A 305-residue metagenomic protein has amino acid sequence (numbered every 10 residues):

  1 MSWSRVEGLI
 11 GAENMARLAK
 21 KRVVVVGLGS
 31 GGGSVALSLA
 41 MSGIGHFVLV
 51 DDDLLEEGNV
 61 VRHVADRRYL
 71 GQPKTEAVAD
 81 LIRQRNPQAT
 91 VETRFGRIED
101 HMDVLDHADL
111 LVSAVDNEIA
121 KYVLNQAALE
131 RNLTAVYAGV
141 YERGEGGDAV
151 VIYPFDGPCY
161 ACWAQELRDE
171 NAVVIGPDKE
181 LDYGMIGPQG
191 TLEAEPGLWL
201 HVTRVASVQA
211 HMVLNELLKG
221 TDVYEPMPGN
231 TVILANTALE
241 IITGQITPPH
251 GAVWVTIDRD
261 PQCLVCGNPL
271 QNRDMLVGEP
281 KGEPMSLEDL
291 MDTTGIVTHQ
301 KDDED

Functional and structural regions predicted by a protein language model:
M1-V25: A short, basic/flexible loop-to-alpha-helix module at the beginning of a structural domain
R22, D103-L110, A114-D305: Glycine-rich phosphate/adenylate-binding loop
V25-G27, V50: Conserved N-terminal Rossmann-fold NAD(P)-binding element of oxidoreductases
G31: Hydrophobic/small residue at the entry helix of a nucleotide-binding pocket
A36-L37, N125: Generic hydrophobic/aromatic pocket-lining and core-packing "Φ" positions
I44-N86: Glycine-rich phosphate-binding loop and adjoining beta1-alpha1-beta2 segment of Rossmann-like nucleotide-binding folds
V91-T93: Hydrophobic/aromatic anchor residues within beta-strands of the central parallel beta-sheet of Rossmann-like
F95-H101: Conserved SAM/SAH-binding loop
